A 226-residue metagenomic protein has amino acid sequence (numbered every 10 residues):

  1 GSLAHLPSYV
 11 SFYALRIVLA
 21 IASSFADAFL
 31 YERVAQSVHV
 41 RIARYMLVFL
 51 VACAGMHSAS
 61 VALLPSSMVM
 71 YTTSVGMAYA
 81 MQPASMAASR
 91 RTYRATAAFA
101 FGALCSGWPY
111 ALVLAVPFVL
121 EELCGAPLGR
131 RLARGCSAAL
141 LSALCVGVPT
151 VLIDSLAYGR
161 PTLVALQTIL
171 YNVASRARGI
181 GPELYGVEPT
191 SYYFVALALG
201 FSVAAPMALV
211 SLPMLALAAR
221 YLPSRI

Functional and structural regions predicted by a protein language model:
S2-Y9, M86, L128: Extracellular/lumenal inter-transmembrane loop segments of multi-pass membrane transporters
H5-C53: Transmembrane-helix signature of polytopic, membrane-embedded enzymes that assemble or transfer cell-envelope glycans
V10-A26, R44, S60, R94 (+5 more regions): Hydrophobic alpha-helical segments of membrane proteins, primarily the transmembrane helices and their short helical
S23, D27, L50, V69-M77 (+1 more regions): Hydrophobic core segments of transmembrane alpha-helices in multi-pass, intramembrane catalytic enzymes
L30, T73-G76, A115-V116, V148-P149: Hydrophobic/aromatic residues in alpha-helical transmembrane segments
L50-S60, Y79-A80, S85-W108: Membrane-interface alpha helices of multi-pass inner-membrane proteins
S58-M68: Short acidic/glycine- and proline-prone juxtamembrane loop motifs at membrane-interface regions of multi-pass membrane
S66, Q82-A87, F99-I226: Transmembrane-lumen/periplasm boundary regions of multi-pass, lipid-linked membrane glycan transferases
